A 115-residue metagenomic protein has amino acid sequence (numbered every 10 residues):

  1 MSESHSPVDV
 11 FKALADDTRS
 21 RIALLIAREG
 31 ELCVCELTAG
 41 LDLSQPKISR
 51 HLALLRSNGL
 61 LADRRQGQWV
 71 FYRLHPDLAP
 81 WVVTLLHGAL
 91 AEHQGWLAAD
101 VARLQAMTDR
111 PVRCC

Functional and structural regions predicted by a protein language model:
S2, S6, P80-C115: Amphipathic alpha-helical dimerization/coiled-coil segments that flank or bridge DNA-binding/regulatory modules
S2-S44, Q66-L78: N-terminal helix-turn-helix DNA-binding core of bacterial DNA-binding proteins
D9, R21, L52-A53, A102: Active-site phosphate/pyrophosphate-handling residues
G30, R56, T108-P111: Short amphipathic alpha-helical segments enriched in hydrophobics
E36, N58, V101: Solvent-exposed, flexible loop/coil residues
A39, R50, R56-S57: Alpha-helical residues within the helix-turn-helix
K47: Residues in the helix-turn-helix
